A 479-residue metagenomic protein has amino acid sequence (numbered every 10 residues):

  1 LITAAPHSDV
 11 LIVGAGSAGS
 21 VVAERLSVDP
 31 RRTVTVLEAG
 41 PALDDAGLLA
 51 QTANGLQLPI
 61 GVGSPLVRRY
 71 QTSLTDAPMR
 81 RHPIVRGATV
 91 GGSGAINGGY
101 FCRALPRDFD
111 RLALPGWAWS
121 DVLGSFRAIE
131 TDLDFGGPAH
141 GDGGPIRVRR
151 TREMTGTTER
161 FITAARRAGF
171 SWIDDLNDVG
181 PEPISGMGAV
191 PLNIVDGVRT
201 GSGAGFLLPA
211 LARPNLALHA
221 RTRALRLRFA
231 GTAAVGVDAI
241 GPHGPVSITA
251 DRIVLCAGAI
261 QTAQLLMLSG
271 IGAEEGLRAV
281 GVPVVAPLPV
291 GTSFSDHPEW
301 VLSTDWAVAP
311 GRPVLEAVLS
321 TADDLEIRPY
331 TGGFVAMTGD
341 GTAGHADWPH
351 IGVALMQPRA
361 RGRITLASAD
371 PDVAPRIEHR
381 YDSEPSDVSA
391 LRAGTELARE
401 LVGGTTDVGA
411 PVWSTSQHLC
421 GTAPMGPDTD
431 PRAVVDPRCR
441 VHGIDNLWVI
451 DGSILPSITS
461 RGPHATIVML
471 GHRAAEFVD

Functional and structural regions predicted by a protein language model:
I2-R127, A279, P283-S303: N-terminal glycine-rich phosphate/pyrophosphate-binding loop and immediately adjacent elements
I12, G16-V21, R152, A259-I260 (+2 more regions): Residue-level detector of alpha-helix initiation sites
R31-T35, G40-D45, L227, G236-G311: Glycine-rich loop(s) and the adjacent beta-strand/alpha-helix scaffold that form part
Q51-G55, P59, R68, S185-I194 (+5 more regions): A glycine-rich dinucleotide-binding beta-alpha-beta segment and adjacent secondary-structure elements that constitute
A77, A113-A230, A234, V301-S303 (+1 more regions): Conserved redox-cofactor binding core of oxidoreductases
P115, P298-T395, S416-G421, V449-I458: FAD cofactor-binding and catalytic pocket of flavoenzymes
A165, G281-P283, E400-L401, G471-D479: Internal hydrophobic alpha-helix adjacent to the cofactor/substrate pocket in enzyme cavities
P283, S386-V408: Flavin-binding catalytic cores
